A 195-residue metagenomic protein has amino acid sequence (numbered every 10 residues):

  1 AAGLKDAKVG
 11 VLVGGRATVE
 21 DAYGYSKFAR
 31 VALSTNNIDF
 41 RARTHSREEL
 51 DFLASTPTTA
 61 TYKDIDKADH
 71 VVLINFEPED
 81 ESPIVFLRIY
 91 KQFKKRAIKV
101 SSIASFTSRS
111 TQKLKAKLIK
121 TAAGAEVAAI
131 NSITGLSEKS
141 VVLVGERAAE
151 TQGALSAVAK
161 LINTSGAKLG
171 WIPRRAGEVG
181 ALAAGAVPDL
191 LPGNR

Functional and structural regions predicted by a protein language model:
A1-R195: Catalytic alpha/large subunits of respiratory electron-transfer oxidoreductases, centered on bis-MGD molybdoenzymes
